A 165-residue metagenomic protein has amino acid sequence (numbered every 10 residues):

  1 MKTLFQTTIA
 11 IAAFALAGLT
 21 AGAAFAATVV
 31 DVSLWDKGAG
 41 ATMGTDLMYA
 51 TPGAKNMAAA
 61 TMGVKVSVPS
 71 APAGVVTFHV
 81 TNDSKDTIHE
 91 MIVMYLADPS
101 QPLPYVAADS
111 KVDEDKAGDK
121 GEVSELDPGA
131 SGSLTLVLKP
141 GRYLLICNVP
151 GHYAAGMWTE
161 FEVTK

Functional and structural regions predicted by a protein language model:
M1-I11: Bacterial N-terminal signal peptides that target proteins for export
I9-L19: Classic N-terminal secretory signal peptides
L19-A26: Sec/Tat signal peptide C-region and signal peptidase I cleavage site
A27-V75: N-terminal edge beta-strand
T28, V66-V93, G132-I146: Beta-strand cores of secreted/periplasmic/IMS beta-sandwich domains, seen most often in copper-related folds
D31, G38, K85-D86, G121-K165: Extracellular/periplasmic metallocenter environments
L34, N82, V93-M94, V163: Hydrophobic side chains in beta-strands
H89-E125: The feature marks short-to-medium sequence segments in extracytoplasmic or secretory-pathway proteins
